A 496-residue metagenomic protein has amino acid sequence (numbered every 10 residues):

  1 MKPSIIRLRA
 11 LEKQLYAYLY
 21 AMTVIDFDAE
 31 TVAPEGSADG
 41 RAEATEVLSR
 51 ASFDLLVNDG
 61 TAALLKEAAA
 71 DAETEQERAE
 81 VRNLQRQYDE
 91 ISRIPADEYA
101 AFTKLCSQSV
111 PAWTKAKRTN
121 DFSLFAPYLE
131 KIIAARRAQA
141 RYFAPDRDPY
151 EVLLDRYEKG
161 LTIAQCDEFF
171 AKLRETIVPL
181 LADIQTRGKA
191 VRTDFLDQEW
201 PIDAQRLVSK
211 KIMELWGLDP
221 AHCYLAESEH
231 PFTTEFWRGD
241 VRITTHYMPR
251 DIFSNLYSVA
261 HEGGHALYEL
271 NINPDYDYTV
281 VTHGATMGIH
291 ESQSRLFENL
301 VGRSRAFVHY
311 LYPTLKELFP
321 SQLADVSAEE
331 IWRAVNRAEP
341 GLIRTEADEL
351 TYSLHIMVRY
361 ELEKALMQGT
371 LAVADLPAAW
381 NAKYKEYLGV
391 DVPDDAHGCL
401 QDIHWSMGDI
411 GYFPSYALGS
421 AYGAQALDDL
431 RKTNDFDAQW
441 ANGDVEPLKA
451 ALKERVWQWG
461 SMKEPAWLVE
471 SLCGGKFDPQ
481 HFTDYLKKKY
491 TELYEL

Functional and structural regions predicted by a protein language model:
M1-K159, M462, K487-L496: A well-structured
L8, A144, H261, S294 (+3 more regions): Divalent metal-coordination and catalytic microenvironments
L105-I252: Contiguous, non-catalytic segments that form substrate-binding/exosite surfaces or channel walls
S254-N273, E291-E298: Active-site recognition of the HExxH zinc-binding catalytic motif
R303-M407: Long, amphipathic alpha-helical stalk/connector segments used for oligomerization, subunit docking, or mechanical
G408-D428: C-terminal substrate/ligand-recognition segments
A421-W467: An amphipathic alpha-helical core segment
L452-K489, L493-Y494: C-terminal amphipathic alpha-helical interaction region
